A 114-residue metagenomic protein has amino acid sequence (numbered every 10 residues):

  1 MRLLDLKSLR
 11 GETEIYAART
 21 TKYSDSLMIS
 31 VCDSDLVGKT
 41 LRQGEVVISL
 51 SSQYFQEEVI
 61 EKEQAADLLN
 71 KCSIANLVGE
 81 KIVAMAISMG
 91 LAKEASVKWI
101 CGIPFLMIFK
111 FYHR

Functional and structural regions predicted by a protein language model:
M1-G44: N-terminal, charge-rich interaction modules
S8, V31, K93-E94, I108-R114: Surface-exposed, charge/polar-rich loops and edge strands
A17-T20, A65-A66, A95-V97: A generic local secondary-structure boundary/capping motif
K22-S24, D67-C72: Flexible, charged surface loops at secondary-structure boundaries
L36, I82, H113: Short, glycine-/Ser/Thr-/acidic-enriched flexible segments
R42-I60: A C-terminal functional module that forms or caps the active site or interfaces directly with catalytic machinery
E57-L69: A short, acidic, amphipathic alpha-helical segment used as a generic capping/interface helix at domain edges
I74-K110: Short, compact, well-ordered microdomains
